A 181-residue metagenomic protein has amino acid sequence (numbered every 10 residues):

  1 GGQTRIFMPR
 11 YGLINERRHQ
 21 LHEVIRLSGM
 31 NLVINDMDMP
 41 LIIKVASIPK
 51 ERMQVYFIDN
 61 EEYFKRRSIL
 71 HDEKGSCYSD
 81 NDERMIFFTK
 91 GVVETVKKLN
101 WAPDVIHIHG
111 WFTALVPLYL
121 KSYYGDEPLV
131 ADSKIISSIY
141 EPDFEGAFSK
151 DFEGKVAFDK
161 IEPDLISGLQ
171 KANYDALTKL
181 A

Functional and structural regions predicted by a protein language model:
G1-A181: Catalytic cores of nucleotide-sugar-dependent glycosyltransferases that transfer UDP/GDP/TDP-activated
